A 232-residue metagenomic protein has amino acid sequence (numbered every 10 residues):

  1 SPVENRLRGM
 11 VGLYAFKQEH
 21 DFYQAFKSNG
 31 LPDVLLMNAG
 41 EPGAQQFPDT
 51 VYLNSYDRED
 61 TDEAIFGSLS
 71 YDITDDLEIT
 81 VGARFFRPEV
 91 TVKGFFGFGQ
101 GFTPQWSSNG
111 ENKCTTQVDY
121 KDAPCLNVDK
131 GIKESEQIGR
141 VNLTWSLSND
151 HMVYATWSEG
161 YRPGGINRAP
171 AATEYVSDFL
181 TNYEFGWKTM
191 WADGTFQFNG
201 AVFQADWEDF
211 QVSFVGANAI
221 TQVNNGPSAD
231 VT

Functional and structural regions predicted by a protein language model:
S1-F102, T144-S146, T232: Face-selective signature of the C-terminal outer-membrane beta-barrel domain
N5-L7, S70-D72, F86, I132-E136 (+4 more regions): Outer-membrane beta-barrel proteins
L7, E63-I65, L77, Q137 (+3 more regions): Hydrophobic core residues within well-ordered beta-strands of beta-rich domains
Q18-H20, P88-F95, R162-A169, V176 (+1 more regions): Sequence/structural signature of outer-membrane beta-barrel proteins
A25-S55, T91-K133, N167-A171, V212-P227: Solvent-exposed loop segments that connect transmembrane elements
Y56-D62, K130-E136, V176-L180, G226-V231: Transmembrane beta-barrel outer-membrane domains
T61-L69, Q137-V141, A171, T181-F185 (+1 more regions): Hydrophobic, lipid-facing positions within transmembrane beta-strands of outer-membrane proteins
S146-R162, E174-T232: Membrane-embedded beta-barrel scaffold of Gram-negative outer-membrane proteins
